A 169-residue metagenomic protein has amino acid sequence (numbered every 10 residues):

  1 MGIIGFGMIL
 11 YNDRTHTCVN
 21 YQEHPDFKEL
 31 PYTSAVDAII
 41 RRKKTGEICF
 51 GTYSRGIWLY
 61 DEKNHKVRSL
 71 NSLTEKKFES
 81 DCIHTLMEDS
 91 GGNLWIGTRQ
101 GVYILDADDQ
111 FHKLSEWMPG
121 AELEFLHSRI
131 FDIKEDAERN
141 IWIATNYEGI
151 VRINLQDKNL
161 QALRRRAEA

Functional and structural regions predicted by a protein language model:
M1-A169: Carboxylate-rich, polar loop motifs that coordinate divalent cations or form catalytic acidic clusters
